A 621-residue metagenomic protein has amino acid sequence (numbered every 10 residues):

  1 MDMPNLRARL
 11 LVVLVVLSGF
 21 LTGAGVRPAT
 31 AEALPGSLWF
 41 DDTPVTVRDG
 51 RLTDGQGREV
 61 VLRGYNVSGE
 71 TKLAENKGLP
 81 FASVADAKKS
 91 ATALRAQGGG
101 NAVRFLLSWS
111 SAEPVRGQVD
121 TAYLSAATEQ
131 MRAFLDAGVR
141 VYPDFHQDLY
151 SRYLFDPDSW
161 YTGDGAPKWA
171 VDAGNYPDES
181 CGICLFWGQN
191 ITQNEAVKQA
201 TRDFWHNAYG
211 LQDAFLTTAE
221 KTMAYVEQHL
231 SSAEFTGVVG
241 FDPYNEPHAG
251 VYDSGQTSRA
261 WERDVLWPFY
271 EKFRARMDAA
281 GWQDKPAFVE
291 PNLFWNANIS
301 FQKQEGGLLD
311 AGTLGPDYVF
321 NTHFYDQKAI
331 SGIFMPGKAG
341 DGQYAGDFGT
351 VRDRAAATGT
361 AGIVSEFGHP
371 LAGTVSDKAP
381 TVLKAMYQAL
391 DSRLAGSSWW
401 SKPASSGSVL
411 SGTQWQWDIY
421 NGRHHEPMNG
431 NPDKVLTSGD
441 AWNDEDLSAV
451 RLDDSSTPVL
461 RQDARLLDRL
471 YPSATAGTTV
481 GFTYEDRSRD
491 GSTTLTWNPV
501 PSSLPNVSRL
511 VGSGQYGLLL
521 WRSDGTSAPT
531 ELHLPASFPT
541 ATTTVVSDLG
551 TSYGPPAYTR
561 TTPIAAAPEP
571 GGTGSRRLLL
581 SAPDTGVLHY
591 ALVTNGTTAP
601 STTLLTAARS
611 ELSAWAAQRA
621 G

Functional and structural regions predicted by a protein language model:
M1-E32: Secretory targeting and sorting signals
P4, I330-F334, H424-E426: Short conserved micro-motifs at the rims of enzyme active sites and ligand-binding pockets
P28-P35, A617-G621: Low-complexity, acidic Ser/Thr/Pro-rich repeat tracts that form intrinsically disordered stalk/linker regions of very
W39-T53, E59-L62, N66-A297: Active-site mouth of glycoside hydrolases
G50-D54, T543-V546: Short polybasic amphipathic segments
S90, V251-A372, D391-S392, P403-L410: Glycoside hydrolase catalytic-domain groove-lining segments
L308-G315, N321, T374-T544, A567-A620: Aromatic-rich peripheral "rim/lid" segments of glycoside hydrolase catalytic domains that contact and position glycan
A541-G550, A557-T559: Change to "...patches in solvent-exposed regions of secreted, membrane-anchored, or virion-exposed structural
